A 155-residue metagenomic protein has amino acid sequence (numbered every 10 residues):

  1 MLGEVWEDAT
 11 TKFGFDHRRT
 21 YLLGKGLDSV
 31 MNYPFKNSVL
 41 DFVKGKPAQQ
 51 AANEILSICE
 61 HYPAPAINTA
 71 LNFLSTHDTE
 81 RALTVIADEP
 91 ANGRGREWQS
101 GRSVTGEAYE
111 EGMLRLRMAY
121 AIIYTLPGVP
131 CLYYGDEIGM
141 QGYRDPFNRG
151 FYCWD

Functional and structural regions predicted by a protein language model:
M1-A70, I122, G139-D155: Active-site-proximal helices and loops of the catalytic beta/alpha 8
L2-E4, N72-S75, Y133-Y134: Short beta-strand segments
D8, E80, L126-V129, Q141: Phosphate/oxyanion-binding loops and surfaces in catalytic or ligand/nucleic-acid-binding neighborhoods
Y33-F42, A66-A108, F147: Active-site clefts of carbohydrate-active enzymes
Q49, N53-L56, R102, L114 (+1 more regions): Generic signal for short, ordered secondary-structure residues within or immediately flanking folded domains
T84, Y134, G142-Y143: Generic hydrophobic alpha-helical membrane-span motif
Q99-A119, I123: A short, flexible low-complexity segment enriched in Lys/Arg and Gly/Pro that occurs in N-terminal basic tails
I123-D136: C-terminal substrate/ligand-recognition segments
